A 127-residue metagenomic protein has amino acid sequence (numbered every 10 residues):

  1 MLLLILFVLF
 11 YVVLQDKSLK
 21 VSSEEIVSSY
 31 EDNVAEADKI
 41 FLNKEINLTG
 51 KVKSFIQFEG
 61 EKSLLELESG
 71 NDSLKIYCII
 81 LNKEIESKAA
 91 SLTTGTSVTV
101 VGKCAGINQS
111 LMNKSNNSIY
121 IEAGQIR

Functional and structural regions predicted by a protein language model:
M1-R127: OB-fold and OB-like single-stranded nucleic-acid-recognition modules and their adjacent interaction interfaces
